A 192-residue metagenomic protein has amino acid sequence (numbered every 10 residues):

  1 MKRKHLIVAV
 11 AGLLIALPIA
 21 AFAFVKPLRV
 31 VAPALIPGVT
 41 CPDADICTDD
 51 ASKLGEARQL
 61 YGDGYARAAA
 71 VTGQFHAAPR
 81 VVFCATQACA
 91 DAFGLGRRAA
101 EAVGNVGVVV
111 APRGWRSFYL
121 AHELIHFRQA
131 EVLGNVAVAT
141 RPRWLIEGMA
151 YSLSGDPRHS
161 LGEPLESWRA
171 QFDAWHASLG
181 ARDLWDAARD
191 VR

Functional and structural regions predicted by a protein language model:
M1-H5: Positively charged n-region of N-terminal signal peptides that target proteins for export
L6-K26: Hydrophobic membrane-insertion alpha-helices, especially the h-region of bacterial N-terminal signal peptides
F24-D45: Ser/Thr/Pro/Gly-rich low-complexity linker/stalk segments immediately outside membranes or between
D49-G104, R113: Auxiliary, metal-adjacent structural segments of Zn-dependent hydrolase domains
G104-L120, G134-P142: Short pre-active-site segment immediately N-terminal to the catalytic Zn-binding motif
F118-E131, A150-Y151: Active-site recognition of the HExxH zinc-binding catalytic motif
A139-H176: Post-HExxH zinc-binding segment in Zn-dependent metallohydrolases
D173-R192: Short, low-complexity, Pro/Ser/Thr/Gly-rich segments in the mature regions of secreted, periplasmic
